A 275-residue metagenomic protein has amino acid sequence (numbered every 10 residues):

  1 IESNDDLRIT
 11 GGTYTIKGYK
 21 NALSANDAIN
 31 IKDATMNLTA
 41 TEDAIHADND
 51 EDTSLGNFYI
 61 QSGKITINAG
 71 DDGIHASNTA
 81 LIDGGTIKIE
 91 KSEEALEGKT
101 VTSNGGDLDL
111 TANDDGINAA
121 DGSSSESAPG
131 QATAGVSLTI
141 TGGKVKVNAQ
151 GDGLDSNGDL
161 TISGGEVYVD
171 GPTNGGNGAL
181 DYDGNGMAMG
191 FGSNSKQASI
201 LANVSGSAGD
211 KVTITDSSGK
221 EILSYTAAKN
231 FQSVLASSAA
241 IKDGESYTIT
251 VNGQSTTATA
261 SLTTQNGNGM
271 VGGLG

Functional and structural regions predicted by a protein language model:
I1-G275: A composition-driven surface/loop motif
